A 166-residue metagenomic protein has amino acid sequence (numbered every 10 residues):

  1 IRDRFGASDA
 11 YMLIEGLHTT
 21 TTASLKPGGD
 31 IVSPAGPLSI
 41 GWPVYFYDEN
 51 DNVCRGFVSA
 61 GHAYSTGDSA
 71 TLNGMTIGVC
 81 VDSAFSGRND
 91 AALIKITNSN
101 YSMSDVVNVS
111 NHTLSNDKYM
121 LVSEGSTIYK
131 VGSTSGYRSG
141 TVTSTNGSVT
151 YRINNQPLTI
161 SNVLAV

Functional and structural regions predicted by a protein language model:
I1-A23: Autoinhibitory propeptides
S24-S161: Serine endopeptidase catalytic core focused on the charge-relay Asp
N162-V166: Surface-exposed, low-hydrophobicity beta-strand/loop segments enriched in small/polar/acidic residues
